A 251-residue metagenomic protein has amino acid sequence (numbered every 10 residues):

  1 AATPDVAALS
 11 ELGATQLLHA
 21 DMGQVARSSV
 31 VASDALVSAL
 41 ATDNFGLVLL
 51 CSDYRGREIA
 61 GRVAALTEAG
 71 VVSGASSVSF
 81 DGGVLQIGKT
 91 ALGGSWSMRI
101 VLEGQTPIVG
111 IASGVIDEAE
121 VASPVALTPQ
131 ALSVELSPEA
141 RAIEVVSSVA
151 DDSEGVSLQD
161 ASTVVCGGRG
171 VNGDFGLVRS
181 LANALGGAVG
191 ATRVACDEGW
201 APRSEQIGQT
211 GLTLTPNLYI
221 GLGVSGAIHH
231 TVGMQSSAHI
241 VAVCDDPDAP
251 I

Functional and structural regions predicted by a protein language model:
A1-I251: N-terminal glycine-rich FAD/FM-binding segment characteristic of electron-transfer flavoproteins
